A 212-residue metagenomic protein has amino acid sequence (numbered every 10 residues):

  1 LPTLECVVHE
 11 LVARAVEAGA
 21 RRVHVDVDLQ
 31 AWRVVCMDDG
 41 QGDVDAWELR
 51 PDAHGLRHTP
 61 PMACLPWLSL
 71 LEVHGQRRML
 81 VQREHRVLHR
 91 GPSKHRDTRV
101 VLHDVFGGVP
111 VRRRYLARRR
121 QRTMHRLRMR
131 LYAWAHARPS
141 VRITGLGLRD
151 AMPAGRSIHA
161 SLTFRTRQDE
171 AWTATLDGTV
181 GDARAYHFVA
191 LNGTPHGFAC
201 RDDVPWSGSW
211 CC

Functional and structural regions predicted by a protein language model:
L1-P2, R119: Flexible beta-alpha connector loops of hexameric P-loop NTPases
E5-C6, H125: Conserved structured core elements
V7-V8, A13-G55: Conserved beta-strand-loop-beta-strand hairpin that lines the nucleotide-binding pocket of ATP/GTP-utilizing enzymes
V12, V16, A20, W67 (+2 more regions): N-terminal assembly/transducer modules of large multi-domain enzymes, emphasizing dimerization/partner-binding
D28, V73-H74, I143-G147: Short hydrophobic alpha-helical segments used for membrane anchoring or interfacial signaling
R33-V35, E72, R99: General beta-strand recognition
D39-L88, K94, G107-A117: Flexible ATP-lid and adjacent glycine-rich G1/G2 motifs of the Bergerat
